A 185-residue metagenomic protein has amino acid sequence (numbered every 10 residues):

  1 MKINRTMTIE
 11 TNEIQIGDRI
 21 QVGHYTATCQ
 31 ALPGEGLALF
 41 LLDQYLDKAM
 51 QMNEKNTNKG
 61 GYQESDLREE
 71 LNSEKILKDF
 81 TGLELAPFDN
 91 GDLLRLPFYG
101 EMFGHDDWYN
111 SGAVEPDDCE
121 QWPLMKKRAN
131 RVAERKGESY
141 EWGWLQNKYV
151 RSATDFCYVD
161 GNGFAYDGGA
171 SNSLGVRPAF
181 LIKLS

Functional and structural regions predicted by a protein language model:
M1-S185: Collagenous Gly-X-Y triple-helix signature in extracellular proteins
